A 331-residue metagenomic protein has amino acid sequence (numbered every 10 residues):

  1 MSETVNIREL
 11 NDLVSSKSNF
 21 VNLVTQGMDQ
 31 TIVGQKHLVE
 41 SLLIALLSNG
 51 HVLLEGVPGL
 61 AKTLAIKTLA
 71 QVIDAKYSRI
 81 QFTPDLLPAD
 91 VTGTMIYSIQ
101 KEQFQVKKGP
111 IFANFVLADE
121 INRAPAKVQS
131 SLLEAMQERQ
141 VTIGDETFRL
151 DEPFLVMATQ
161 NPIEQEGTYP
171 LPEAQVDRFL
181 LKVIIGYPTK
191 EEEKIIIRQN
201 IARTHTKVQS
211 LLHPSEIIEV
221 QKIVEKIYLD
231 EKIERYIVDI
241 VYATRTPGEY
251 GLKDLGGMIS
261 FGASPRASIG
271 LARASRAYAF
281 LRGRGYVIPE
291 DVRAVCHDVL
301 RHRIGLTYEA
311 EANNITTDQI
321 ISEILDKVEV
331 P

Functional and structural regions predicted by a protein language model:
M1-S15, N22, T246-P331: C-terminal engagement/docking regions of AAA+ P-loop ATPases
L10-S18, T31, T168, K182-D254 (+4 more regions): Conserved C-terminal "switch" segment of AAA+ ATPases
V14-L60: Pre-Walker A (pre-P-loop) alpha-helix and adjacent loop at the N terminus of AAA/AAA+ ATPase modules, a conserved
L46-T83: Walker A/P-loop
V57, V91, T159: P-loop (Walker A) phosphate-binding loop of NTP-binding proteins
L86-F115: Short glycine-rich substrate-engagement loop in P-loop NTPases that contacts/grips substrate
Q105-N114, I143-Q160, L171-L180: AAA+/SF3 P-loop NTPase mechanochemical coupling elements
P110-Q137, D151, E166-Q175, Y187-I196: Conserved AAA+/SF3 P-loop NTPase catalytic/coupling segment centered on the Walker-B
